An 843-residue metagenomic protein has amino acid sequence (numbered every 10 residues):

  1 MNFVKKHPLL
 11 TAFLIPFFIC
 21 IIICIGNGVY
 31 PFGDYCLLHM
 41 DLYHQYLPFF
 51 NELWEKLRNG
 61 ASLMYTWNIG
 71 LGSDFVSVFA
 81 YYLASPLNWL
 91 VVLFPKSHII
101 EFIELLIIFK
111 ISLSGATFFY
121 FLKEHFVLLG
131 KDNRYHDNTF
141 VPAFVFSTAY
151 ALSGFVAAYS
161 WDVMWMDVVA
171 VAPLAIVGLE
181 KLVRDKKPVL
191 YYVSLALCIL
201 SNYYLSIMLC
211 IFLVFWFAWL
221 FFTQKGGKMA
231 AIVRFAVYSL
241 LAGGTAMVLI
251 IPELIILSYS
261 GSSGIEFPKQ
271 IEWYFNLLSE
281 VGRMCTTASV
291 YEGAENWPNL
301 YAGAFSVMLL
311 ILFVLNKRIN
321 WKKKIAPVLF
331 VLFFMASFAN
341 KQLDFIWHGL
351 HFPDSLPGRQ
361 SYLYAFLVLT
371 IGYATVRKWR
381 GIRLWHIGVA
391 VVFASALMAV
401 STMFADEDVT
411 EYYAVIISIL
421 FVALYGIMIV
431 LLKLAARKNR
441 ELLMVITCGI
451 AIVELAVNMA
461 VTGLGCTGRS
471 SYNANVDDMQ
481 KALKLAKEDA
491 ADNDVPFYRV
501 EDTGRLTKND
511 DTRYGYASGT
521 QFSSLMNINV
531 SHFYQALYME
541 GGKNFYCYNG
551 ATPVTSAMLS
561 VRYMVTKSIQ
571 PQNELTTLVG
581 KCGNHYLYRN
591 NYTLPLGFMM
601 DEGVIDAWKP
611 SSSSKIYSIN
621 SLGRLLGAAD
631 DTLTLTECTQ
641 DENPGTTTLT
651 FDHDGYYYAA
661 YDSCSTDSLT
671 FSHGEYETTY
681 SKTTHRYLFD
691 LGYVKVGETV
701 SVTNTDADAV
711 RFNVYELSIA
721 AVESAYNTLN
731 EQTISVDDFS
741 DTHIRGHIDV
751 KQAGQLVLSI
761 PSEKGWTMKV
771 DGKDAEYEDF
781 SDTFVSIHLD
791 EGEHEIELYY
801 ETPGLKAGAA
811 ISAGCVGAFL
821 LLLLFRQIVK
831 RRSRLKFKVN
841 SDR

Functional and structural regions predicted by a protein language model:
N2-K5, F49, A629-R843: Active-site-proximal, structured, solvent-exposed surfaces of multi-pass membrane proteins that position macromolecular
P8-L42, P48, L240-E253, L332-M335 (+1 more regions): Transmembrane signal-anchor helices characteristic of membrane glycosylation enzymes that use polyprenol
P16-G115, T148-V169, L257-S262, K269-A294 (+3 more regions): Membrane-interface coil-to-helix junctions
P16-I19, I108-H125, N138-F222, R234-L254 (+2 more regions): Membrane-embedded helix bundles of polyisoprenyl
M40, H44-L53, A80, P86 (+8 more regions): Periplasmic/ER-lumenal interhelical loops and adjacent helix-loop junctions in multi-pass membrane proteins
S114-L122, V171-V183, I211-W219, V307-V314 (+4 more regions): Transmembrane alpha-helical segments
K186, L205, I325-F345, H351-D478 (+1 more regions): Contiguous transmembrane helix-bundle modules in multi-pass membrane proteins
A451-N473, K487-M558, Y592-L594, M599-R624 (+3 more regions): Extracytoplasmic/lumenal acceptor-recognition loop(s) of multi-pass membrane glycoenzymes
